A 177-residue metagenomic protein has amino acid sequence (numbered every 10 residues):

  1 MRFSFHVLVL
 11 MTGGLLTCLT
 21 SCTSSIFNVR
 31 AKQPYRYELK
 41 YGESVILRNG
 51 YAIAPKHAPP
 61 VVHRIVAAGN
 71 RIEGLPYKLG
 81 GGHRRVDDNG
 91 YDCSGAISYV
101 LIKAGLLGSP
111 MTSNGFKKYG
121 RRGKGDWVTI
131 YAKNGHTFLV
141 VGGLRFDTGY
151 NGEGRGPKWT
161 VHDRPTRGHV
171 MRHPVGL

Functional and structural regions predicted by a protein language model:
M1-V9: Bacterial N-terminal signal peptides that target proteins for export
V9-C18: Bacterial N-terminal signal peptides
S25-H57: Post-signal peptide N-terminal segment of mature Sec-exported envelope proteins
G50-Y51, G80-R85, N114-Y119: Short linear capping/connector segments at secondary-structure termini
P55-P59, H63-V66, S98-L177: ...with weaker cross-activation on analogous glycine-rich loops/strands in unrelated enzymes
N70-G90: Active-site nucleophile-His-acid catalytic modules used for acyl/amide transfer and hydrolysis across diverse enzymes
D92-I97: Active-site-proximal betaalpha loop/short-helix elements that scaffold phosphoryl/nucleotidyl transfer chemistry
